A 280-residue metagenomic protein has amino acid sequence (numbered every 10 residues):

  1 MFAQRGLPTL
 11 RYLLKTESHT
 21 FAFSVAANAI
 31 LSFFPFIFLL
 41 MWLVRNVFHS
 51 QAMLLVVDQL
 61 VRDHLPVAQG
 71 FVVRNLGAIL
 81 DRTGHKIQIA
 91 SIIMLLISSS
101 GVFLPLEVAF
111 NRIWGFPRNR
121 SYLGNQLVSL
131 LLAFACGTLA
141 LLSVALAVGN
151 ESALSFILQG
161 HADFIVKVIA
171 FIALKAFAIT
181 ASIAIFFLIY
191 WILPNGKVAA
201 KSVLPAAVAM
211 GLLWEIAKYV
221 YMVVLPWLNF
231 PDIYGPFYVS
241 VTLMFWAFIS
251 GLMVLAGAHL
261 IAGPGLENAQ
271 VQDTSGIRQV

Functional and structural regions predicted by a protein language model:
M1-V280: Membrane-embedded alpha-helices and immediately adjacent juxtamembrane helical segments in alpha-helical membrane
